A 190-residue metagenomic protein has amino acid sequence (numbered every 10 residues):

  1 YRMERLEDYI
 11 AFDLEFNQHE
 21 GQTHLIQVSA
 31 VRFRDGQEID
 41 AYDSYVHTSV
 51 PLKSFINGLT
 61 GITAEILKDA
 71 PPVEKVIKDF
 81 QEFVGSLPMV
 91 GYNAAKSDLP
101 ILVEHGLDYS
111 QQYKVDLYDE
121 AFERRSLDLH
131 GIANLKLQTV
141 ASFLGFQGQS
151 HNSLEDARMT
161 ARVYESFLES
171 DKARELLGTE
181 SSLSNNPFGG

Functional and structural regions predicted by a protein language model:
Y1-E4, F143, A161-G190: Acidic two-metal-ion nuclease catalytic site recognized across multiple nuclease folds, prominently DnaQ/RNase D-T
R2-G106, Q111-Q112, G131-H151: Conserved non-catalytic scaffold segment of RNase H-like nuclease domains
S97, M159-R162: Amphipathic alpha-helical interaction segments
V115-A133: Short alpha-helix plus adjacent loop in nuclease-associated cores
D156: Short, conserved phosphate/pyrophosphate- and ester-handling motifs at nucleotide-, phospho-/glycolipid
